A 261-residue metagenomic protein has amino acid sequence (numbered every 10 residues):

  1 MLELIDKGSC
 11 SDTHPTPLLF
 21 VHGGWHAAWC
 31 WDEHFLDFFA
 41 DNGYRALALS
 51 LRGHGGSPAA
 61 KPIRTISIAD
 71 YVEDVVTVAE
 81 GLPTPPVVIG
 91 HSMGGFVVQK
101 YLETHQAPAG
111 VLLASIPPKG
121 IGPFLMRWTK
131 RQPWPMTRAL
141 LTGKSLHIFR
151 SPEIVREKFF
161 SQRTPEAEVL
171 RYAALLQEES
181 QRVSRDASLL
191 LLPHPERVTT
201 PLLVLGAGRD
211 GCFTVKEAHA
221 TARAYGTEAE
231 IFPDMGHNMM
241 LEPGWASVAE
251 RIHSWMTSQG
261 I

Functional and structural regions predicted by a protein language model:
G23-A27, S92, G208: Active-site glycine-rich loops that stabilize anionic/oxyanionic intermediates across multiple enzyme folds
G24-L36: The serine-hydrolase catalytic nucleophile loop
F38-A60: Conserved alpha/beta-hydrolase
G56-P86: Active-site loop/oxyanion-hole signature of alpha/beta-hydrolase fold enzymes
A107-T142, V183-A187: Flexible "cap/lid" loop of the alpha/beta hydrolase fold
V198, V204-G206: Short beta-strand/loop motif that positions the catalytic acidic residue of the alpha/beta-hydrolase fold
G211-A220: Conserved alpha/beta-hydrolase "acid-adjacent" motif
E228-I261: Catalytic active-site module of serine/aspartate enzymes centered on a nucleophile-bearing elbow/loop
